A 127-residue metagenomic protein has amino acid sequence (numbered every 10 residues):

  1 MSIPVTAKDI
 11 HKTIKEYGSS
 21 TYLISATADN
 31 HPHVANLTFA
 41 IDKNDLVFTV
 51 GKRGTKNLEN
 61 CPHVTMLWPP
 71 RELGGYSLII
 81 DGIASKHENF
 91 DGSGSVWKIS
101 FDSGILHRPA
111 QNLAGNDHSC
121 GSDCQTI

Functional and structural regions predicted by a protein language model:
M1-I127: Binding-site signature for planar aromatic cofactors or substrates
